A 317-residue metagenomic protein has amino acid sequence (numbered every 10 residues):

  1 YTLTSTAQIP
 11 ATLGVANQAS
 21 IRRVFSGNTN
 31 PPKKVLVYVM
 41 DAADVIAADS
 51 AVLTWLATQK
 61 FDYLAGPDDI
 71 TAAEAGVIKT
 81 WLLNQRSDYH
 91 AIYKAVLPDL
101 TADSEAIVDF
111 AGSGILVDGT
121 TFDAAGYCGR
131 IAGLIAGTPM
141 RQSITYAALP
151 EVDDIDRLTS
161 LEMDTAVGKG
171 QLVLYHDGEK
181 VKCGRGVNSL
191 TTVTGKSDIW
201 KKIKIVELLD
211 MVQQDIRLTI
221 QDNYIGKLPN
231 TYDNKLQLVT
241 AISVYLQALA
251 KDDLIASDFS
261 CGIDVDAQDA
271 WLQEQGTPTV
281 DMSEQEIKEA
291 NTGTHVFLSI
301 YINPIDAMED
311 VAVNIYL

Functional and structural regions predicted by a protein language model:
Y1-A19, N28-N30, I135, V167 (+1 more regions): Structured, hydrophobic secondary-structure cores that serve as assembly/anchoring elements
L13-Q18, D41-V45, T71-A73, A124 (+5 more regions): A short linear-motif detector with a strong N-terminal bias
V15-V52: A broadly used, surface-exposed interaction patch
Y38, A65, Y301-N303: Residues in well-ordered beta-strands of folded domains
A47-D222, L254-D269: A glycine- and small-residue-enriched flexible loop/hinge signal that marks low-structured segments
